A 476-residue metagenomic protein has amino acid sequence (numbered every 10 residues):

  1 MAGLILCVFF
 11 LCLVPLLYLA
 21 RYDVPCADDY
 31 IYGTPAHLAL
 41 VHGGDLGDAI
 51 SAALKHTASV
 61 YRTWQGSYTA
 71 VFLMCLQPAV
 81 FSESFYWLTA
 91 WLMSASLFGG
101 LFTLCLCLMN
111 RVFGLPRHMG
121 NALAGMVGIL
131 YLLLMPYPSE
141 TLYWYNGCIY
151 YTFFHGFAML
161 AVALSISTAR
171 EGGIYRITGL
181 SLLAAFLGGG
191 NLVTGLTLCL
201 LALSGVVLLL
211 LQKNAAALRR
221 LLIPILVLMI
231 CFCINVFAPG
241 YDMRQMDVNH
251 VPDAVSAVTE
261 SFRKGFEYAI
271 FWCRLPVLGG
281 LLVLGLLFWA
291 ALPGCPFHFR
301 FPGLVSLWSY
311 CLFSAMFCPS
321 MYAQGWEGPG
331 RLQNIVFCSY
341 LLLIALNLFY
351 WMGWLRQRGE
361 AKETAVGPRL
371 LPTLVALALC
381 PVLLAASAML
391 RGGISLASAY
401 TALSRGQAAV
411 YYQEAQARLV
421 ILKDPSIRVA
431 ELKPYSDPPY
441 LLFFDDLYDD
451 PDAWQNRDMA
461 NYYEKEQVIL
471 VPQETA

Functional and structural regions predicted by a protein language model:
M1, G173-R176, Q212-L226, F297-L304 (+1 more regions): Membrane-interfacial entry segments at the cytosolic side of transmembrane helices
M1-P15, L123-I129, S181-L182, I223-I230 (+1 more regions): Alpha-helical transmembrane segments
A2-Q65, P78-A122, A217, G359-A476: Intrinsically disordered, polar/acidic, low-complexity terminal segments
F10, L97-M109, F157-A169, C199-V207 (+2 more regions): Transmembrane alpha-helical segments
Y18-L88, Y145-C148, G188-L332: Transmembrane catalytic cores of multi-pass membrane glycosyltransferases and polysaccharide-assembly enzymes
D28, H118-I166, N191, A315-F349: Membrane-interface micro-motifs in multi-pass membrane enzymes
S167-F186, L222: Short hydrophobic alpha-helices at membrane interfaces in multi-pass membrane enzymes
L228, L304-F317, S339-L346, L374-A386: Hydrophobic membrane-spanning alpha-helices of multi-pass integral membrane proteins
